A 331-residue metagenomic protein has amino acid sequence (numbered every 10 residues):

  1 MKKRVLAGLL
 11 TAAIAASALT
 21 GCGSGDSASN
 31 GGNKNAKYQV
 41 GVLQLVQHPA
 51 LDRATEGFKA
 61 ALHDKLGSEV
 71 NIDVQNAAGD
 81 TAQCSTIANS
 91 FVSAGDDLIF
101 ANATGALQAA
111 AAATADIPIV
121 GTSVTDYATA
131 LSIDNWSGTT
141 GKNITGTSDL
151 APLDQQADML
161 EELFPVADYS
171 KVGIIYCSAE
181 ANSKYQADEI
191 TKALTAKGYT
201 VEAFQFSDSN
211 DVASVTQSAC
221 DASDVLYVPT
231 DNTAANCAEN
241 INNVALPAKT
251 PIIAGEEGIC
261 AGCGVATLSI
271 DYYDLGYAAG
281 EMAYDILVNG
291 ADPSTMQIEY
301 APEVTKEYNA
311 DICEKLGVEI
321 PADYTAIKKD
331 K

Functional and structural regions predicted by a protein language model:
M1-Q39, H63-D64: Short, low-complexity disordered leader/linker segments with a strong preference for bacterial N-terminal type II
N33-K34, Y127-Y169, I270-A291: Hydrophobic alpha-helical segments within soluble ligand-binding/sensing domains
N33-K59, K65-G67, D73-Q83, A181-S183 (+1 more regions): Extracytoplasmic "Venus flytrap"
V40-V42, F58, T145-L194, D292 (+1 more regions): An alpha-beta-alpha
V74-N135, D231-L246, T250-G255: Beta-alpha junction/loop-to-helix N-cap segments that form part of ligand/metal-binding clefts
A77-A78, A82, N89, A157-E162 (+1 more regions): Extracellular/periplasmic Venus flytrap/periplasmic-binding protein
A112-D116, D188-E257: Extracellular/periplasmic bilobed ligand-binding domains
D285-K331: Hinge/cleft segment of the Venus flytrap/periplasmic-binding protein
